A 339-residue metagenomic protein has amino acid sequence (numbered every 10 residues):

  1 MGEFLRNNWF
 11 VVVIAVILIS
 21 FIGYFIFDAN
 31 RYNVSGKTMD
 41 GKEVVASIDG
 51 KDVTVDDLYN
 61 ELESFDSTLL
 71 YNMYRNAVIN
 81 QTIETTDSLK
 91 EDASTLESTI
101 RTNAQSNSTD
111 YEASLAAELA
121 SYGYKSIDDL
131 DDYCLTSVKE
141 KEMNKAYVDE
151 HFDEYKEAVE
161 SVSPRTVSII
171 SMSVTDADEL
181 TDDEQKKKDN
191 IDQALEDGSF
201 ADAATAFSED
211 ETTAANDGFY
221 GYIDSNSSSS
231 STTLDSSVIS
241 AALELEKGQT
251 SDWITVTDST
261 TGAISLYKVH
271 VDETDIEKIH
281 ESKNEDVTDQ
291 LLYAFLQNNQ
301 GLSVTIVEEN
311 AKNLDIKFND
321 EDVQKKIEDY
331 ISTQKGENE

Functional and structural regions predicted by a protein language model:
M1-Y71, N313, K317-E339: Short, low-structural-confidence N-terminal segments
G2, D202-S229, S251, S259 (+1 more regions): A C-terminal, polar beta->alpha supersecondary segment
F27-D131: N-terminal targeting/tethering segments
K42-T54, S163-S168, G262-S265: Envelope-exposed proteins and targeting segments
V55-M73, D129-K145, D149, E154-E196 (+2 more regions): Well-structured core secondary-structure elements of compact alpha/beta domains
E196-A201, E244-S251: Glycine-centered tight-turn and secondary-structure capping sites
S231-E244: Extracytoplasmic/periplasmic sensor domains and loops in membrane signaling proteins
